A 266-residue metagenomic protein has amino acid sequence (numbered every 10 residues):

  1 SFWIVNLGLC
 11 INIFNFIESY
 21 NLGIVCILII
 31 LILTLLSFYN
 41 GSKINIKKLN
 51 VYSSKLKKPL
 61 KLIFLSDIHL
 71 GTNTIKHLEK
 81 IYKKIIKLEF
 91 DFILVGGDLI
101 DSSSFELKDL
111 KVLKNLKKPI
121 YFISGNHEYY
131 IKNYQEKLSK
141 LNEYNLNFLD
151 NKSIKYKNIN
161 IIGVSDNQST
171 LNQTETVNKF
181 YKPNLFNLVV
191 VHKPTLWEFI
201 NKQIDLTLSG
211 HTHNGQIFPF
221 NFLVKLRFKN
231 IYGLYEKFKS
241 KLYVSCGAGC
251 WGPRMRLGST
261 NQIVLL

Functional and structural regions predicted by a protein language model:
S1-S42: Non-catalytic terminal accessory segments
N21-L22, L31-K55, L70-K76: Hydrophobic alpha-helical transmembrane segments in integral membrane proteins
K55-L266: Soluble catalytic domains of enzymes that build or remodel membrane lipids, polysaccharides, and related
